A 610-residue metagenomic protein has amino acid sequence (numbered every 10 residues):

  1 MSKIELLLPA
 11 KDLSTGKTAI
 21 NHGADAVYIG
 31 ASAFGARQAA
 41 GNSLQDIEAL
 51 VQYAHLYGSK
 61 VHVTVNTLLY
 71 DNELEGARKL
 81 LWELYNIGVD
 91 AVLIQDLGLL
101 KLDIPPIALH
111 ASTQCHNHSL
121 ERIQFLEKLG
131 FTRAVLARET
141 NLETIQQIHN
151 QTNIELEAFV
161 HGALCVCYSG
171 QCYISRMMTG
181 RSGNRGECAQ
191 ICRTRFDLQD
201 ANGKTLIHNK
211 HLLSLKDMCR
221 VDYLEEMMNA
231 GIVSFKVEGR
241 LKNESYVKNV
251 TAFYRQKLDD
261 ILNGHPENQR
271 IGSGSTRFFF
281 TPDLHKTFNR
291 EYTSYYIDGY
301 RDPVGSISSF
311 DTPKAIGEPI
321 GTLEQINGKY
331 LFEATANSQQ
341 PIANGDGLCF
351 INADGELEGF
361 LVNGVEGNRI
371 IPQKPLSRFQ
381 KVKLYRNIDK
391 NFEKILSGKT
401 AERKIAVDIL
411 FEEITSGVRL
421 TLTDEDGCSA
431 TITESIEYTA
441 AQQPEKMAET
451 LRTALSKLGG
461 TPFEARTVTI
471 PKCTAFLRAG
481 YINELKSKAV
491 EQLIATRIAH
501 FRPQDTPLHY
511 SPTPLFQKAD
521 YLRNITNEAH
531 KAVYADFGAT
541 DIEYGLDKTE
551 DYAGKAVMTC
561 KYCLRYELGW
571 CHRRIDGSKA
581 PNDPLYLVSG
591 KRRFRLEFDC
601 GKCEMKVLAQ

Functional and structural regions predicted by a protein language model:
M1-H22, A26-A36, L50-V51, Y57-Y85 (+3 more regions): Surface-exposed amphipathic alpha-helical tracts and adjacent flexible/coil segments at the periphery of soluble enzymes
A39-S43: An active-site metal/cofactor-coordinating segment within enzyme catalytic domains
Q45-I47: Glycine/small-residue-rich interface belts in oligomeric ring/scaffold proteins and their assembly partners
D90: Short, conserved active-site loop motifs that form the nucleotide-linked donor/cofactor pocket
G98-P105: Short active-site loop/helix that positions an aromatic residue
S112-T113, N117: Ser/Thr-centric signal marking residues that sit in or immediately flank functional binding/regulatory motifs
H118-R122: Short, glycine/polar-rich helix-capping loops at beta-to-alpha or helix-loop-helix junctions that flank or form
